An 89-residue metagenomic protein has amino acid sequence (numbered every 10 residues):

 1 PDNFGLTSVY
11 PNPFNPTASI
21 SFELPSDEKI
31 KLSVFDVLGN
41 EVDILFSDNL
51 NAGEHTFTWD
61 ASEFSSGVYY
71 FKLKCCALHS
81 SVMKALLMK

Functional and structural regions predicted by a protein language model:
P1-Y10, F14-V34, I44, T56-W59 (+1 more regions): Glycine-centered coil/turn sites that cap beta-strands in beta-rich domains
E23, L50, D60-F64: Hydrophobic loop/turn residues within beta-sheet-rich immunoglobulin-like superfamily modules
D27-K29, A52-E54, F64-V68: Extracellular Ig-like/FN3 beta-sandwich strand-entry sites
V42-L50: Solvent-exposed serine/threonine-rich low-complexity stretches and specific carbohydrate-binding patches
T58, S62, S66-K89: C-terminal tail/sorting-segment detector
